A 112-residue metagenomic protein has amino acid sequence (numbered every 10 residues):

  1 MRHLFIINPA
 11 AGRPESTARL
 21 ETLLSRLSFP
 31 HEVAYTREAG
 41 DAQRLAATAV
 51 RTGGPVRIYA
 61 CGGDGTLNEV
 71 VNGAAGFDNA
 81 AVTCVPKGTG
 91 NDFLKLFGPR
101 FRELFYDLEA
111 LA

Functional and structural regions predicted by a protein language model:
M1-I58, N68, N72-G73, F105-E109: ATP/NTP phosphate-donor binding region
L4, R26, T36, A75-A112: Catalytic core of DAGKc-family lipid kinases
P9, C61-G63, V85-K87: Glycine-rich beta-strand-to-loop/alpha-helix junction loops that act as flexible
G62, V70-V71, V82: Glycine/small-residue-rich interface belts in oligomeric ring/scaffold proteins and their assembly partners
G65-L67, N91: Glycine-rich nucleotide phosphate-binding loop and flanking beta-alpha elements of Rossmann-like dinucleotide-binding
